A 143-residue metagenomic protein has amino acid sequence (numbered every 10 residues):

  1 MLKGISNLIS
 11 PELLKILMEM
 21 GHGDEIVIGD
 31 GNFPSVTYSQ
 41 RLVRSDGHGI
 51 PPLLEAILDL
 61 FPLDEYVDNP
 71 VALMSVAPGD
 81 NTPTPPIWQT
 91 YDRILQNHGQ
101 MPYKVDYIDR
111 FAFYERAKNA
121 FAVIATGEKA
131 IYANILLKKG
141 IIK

Functional and structural regions predicted by a protein language model:
M1-R44: Long, hydrophobic N-terminal alpha-helical segment
K3, D24-V27, R41-L42, D64-M74 (+3 more regions): Structural motif
G4, L8-E12, G21, S45-P52 (+2 more regions): Conserved active-site and cofactor/substrate-binding residues in soluble primary-metabolism enzymes
I5, I9, L13, T37 (+4 more regions): Solvent-exposed, flexible loop/coil residues
S6, S10, L14, M18-H22 (+3 more regions): Generic secondary-structure signature for well-ordered alpha-helical cores
D24, D30-N32, S39-A56, L60 (+1 more regions): Conserved mixed alpha/beta catalytic, RNA-binding, or beta-rich assembly cores of soluble enzyme, regulatory
S45, L54-I94: Glycine-rich nucleotide/cofactor/substrate-binding loop typically near the N-terminus or early in the first domain
N81-K143: Glycine-rich, aromatic-bearing surface loops/beta-hairpins
